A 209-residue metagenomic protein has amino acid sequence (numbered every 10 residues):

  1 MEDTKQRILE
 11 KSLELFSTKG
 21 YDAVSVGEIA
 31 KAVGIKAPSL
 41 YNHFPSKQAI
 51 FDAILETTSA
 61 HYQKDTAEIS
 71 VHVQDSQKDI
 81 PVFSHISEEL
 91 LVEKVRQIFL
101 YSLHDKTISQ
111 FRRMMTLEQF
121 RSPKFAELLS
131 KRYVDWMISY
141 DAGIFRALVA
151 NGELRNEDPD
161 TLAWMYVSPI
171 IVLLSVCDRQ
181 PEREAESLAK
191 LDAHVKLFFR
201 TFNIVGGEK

Functional and structural regions predicted by a protein language model:
R7, K11, L15-T57: Helix-turn-helix
K11, L15, T57, Q97 (+2 more regions): Amphipathic alpha-helical interface segments
P45-A49, A53, L103, F120 (+4 more regions): Residues in soluble alpha-helical coiled-coils and helical-bundle/repeat scaffolds
E56-Y62, I69-S70: Short, basic, alpha-helical segments at the C-terminal edge of helix-turn-helix-like DNA-binding modules
A67-K106, A163-Y166: Hydrophobic alpha-helical connector segments
V95-F99, R112-T116, Y166, I170 (+1 more regions): Short alpha-helical scaffolding segments that buttress acidic/His motifs in well-ordered protein cores
L103-T116, F120-A150: Amphipathic alpha-helical packing segments from all-alpha helical-bundle domains
E127, K131, D135, F145-L197 (+1 more regions): Hydrophobic/aromatic-rich alpha-helical bundle segments in the mid-to-C-terminal region
